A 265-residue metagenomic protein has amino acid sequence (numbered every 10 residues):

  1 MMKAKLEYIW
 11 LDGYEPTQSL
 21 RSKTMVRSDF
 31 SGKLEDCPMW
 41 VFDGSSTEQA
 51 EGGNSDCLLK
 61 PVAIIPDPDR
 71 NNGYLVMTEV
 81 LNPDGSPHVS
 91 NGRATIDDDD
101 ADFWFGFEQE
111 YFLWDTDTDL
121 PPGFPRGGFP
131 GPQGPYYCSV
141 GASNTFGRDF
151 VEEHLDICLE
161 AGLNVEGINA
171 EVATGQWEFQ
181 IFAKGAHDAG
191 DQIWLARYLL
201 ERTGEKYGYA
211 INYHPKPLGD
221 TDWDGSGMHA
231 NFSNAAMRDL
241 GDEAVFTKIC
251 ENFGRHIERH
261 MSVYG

Functional and structural regions predicted by a protein language model:
M1-G265: Glycine-rich, acidic/polar active-site loops that bind/position phosphate-bearing ligands
